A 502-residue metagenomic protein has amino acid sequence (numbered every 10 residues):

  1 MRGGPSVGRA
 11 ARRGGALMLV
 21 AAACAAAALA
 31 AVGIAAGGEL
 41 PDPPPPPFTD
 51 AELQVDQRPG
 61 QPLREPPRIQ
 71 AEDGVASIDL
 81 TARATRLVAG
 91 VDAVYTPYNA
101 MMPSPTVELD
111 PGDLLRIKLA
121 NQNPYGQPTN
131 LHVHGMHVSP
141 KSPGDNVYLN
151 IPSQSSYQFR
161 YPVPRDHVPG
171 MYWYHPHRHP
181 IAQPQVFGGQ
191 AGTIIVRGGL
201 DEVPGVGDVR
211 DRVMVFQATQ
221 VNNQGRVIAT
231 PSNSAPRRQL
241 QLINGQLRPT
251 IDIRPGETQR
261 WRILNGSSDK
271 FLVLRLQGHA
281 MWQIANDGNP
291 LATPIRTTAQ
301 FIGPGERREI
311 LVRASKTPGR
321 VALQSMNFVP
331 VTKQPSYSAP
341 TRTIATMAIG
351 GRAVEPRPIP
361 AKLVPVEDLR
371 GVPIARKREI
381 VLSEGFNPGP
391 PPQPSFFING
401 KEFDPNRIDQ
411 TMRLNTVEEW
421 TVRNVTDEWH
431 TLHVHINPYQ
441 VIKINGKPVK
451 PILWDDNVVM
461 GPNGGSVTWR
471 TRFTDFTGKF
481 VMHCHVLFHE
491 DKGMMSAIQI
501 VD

Functional and structural regions predicted by a protein language model:
R2-A22: N-terminal export and membrane-targeting signals
C24-A36: Hydrophobic alpha-helical membrane-insertion segments, chiefly the h-region of N-terminal signal peptides
G38-P304, I310-L311, K316, V329-V331 (+4 more regions): Histidine-centered copper-binding motifs that mark active-site loops of extracellular/periplasmic copper enzymes
V133-G135, P140-P152, Q283-P294, A375-D502: Active-site pocket scaffolds in enzymes
M171-H177, K316-P330, T474-L487: Short, surface-exposed ligand- or partner-binding patches at beta-edge/loop junctions that are enriched in aromatics
V186, A339, K450: Short acidic-hydrophobic sequence patches enriched in Asp/Glu that either
A322-Q324, P330-A339, A348: Extended, hydrophobic interaction surfaces within ordered domains
T332-S336, L369, H485-F488: Short proline/glycine-enriched turn/loop segments at secondary-structure junctions
